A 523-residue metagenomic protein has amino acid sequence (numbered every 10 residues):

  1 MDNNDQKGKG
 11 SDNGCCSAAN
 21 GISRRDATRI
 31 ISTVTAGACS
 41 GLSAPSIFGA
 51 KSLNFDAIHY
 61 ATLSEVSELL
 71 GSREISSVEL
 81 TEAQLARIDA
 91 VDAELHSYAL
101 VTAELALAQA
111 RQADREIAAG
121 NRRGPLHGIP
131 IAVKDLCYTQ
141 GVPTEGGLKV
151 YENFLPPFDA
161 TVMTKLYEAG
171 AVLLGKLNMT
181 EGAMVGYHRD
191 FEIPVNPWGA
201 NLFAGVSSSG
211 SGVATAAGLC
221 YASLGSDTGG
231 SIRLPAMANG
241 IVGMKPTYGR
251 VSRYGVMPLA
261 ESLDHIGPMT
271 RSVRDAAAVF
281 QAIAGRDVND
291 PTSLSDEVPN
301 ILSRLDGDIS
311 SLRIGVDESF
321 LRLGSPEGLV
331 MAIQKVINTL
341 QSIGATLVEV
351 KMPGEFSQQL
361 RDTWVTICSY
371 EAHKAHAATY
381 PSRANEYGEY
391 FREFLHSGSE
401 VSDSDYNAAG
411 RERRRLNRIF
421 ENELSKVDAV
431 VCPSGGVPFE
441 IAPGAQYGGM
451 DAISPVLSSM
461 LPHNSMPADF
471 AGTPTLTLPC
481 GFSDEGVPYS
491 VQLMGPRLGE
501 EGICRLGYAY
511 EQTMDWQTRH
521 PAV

Functional and structural regions predicted by a protein language model:
M1-S23: N-terminal secretory signal peptides
C15-C16, G21, D26, I30-E152 (+4 more regions): Short, well-ordered alpha-helical
S77-E82, R111-D114, E327-P353, A377-S382 (+1 more regions): Acyltransferase
Q84, A106, G128, K134 (+6 more regions): Conserved hydrophobic/aromatic pocket- or pore-lining residues that grip, position, or stack substrates in active sites
A90, E168, V172, A216-L323 (+6 more regions): Structural helix-boundary/capping segments
L126-G146, S303-D317, V348, T366-E421 (+3 more regions): Short helix-loop capping/hinge segments that flank enzyme active sites or metal/cofactor-binding pockets
L126-I266, S319, S434-S454: Short glycine/serine-rich loop/turn segments
E421, I453-P479: Small-aliphatic-rich amphipathic alpha-helix that forms the alpha element of a beta-alpha
